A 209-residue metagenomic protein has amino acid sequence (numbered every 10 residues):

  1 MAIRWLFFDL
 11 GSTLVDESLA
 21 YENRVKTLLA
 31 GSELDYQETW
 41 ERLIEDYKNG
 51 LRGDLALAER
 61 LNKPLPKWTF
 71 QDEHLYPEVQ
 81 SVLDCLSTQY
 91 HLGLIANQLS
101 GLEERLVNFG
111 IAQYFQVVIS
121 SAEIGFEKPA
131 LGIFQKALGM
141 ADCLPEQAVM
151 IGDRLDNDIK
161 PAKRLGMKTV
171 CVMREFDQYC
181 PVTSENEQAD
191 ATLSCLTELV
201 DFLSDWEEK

Functional and structural regions predicted by a protein language model:
M1-L6, L19, L34, Q80 (+2 more regions): Asp-based, Mg2+/Mn2+-dependent phosphohydrolase catalytic module
A2-T88, E104, W206: N-terminal helical cap/lid subdomain that shapes the substrate entry/recognition surface in HAD-like hydrolases
